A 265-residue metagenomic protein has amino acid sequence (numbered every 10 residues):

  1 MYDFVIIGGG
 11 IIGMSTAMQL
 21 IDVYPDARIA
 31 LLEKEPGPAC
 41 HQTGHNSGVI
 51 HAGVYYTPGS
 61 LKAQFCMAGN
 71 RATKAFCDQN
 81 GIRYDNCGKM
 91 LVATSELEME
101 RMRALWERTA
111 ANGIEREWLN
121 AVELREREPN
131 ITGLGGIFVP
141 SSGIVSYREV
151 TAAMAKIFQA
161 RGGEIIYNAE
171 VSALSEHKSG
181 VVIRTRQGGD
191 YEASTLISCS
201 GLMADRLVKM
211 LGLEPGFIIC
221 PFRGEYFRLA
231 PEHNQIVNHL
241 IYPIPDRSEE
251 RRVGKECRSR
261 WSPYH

Functional and structural regions predicted by a protein language model:
M1-I12, A30: Beta1/beta-strand and adjacent pyrophosphate-binding region of the FAD-binding site in flavoprotein oxidoreductases
I12, G37, M203: Conserved Rossmann-like nucleotide-cofactor binding loop
S15, L174-S179, R184-R258: Flavin-dependent oxidoreductases
A17, I21, I157: Gly/Ala-rich phosphate-binding loop of Rossmann-like dinucleotide-binding domains, activating on the conserved
I21-T43: Glycine-rich FAD pyrophosphate-binding loop
E33, N86, N120-A121, Y167-A169: Short loop/edge segments at beta-strand edges and connector loops that shape dinucleotide/nucleotide cofactor-binding
G48-E123, G133, I244: Dinucleotide-binding Rossmann-like beta1-alpha1 core, especially the glycine-rich loop that anchors the ADP
F138-T195: Helical element adjacent to the flavin cofactor pocket in flavoenzyme catalytic cores
